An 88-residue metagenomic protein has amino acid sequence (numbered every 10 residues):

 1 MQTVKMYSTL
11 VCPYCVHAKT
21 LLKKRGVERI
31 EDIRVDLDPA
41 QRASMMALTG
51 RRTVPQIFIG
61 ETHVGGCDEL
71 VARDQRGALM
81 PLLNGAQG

Functional and structural regions predicted by a protein language model:
M1-R29: Local sequence-structure signature of Cys/Sec-based thiol-disulfide redox active-site neighborhoods
K24, L37, E69-L70: Positively charged, proline/Ser/Thr-rich regional signature most characteristic of the Rhodanese/CDC25-like
K24, L48, R73: Conserved catalytic core of Hanks-type protein kinase domains
K24-V27, R51, V64: Alpha-helix termination/capping residues and helix-transition junctions
E28-R42: Thiol-based oxidoreductase modules, predominantly thioredoxin-like and allied folds used for disulfide exchange
A47-T53: Thiol/disulfide oxidoreductase modules built on the thioredoxin-like
I59-A86: Non-catalytic, surface beta->alpha helical segment in thiol-disulfide oxidoreductase systems
